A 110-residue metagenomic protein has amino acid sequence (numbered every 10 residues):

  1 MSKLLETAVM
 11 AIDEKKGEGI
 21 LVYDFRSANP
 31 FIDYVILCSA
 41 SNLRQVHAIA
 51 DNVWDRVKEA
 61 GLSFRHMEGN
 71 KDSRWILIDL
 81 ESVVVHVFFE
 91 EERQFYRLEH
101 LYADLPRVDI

Functional and structural regions predicted by a protein language model:
M1-P30, S41-I76, E90-Q94, L98-I110: Polybasic/polar functional segments that serve as interface/processing modules
F31-V35: Short, solvent-exposed beta-strand edge segments and adjacent coil->beta transition regions
L37-S39: Short hydrophobic/aromatic beta-strand micro-patches that form the beta-sheet surface supporting nucleotide- or nucleic
I78-L80: Active-site beta-strand termini and strand-to-loop segments that position acidic
